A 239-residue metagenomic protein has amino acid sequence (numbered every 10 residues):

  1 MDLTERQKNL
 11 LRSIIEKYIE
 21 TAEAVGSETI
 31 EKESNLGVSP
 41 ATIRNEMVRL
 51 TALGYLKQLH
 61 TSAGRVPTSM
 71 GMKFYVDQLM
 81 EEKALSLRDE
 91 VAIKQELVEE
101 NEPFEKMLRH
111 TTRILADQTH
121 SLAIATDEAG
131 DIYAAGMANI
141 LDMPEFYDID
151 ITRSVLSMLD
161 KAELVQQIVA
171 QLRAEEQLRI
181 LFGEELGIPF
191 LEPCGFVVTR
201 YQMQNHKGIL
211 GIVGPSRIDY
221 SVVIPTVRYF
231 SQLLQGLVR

Functional and structural regions predicted by a protein language model:
M1-R12: Short alpha-helical segments that sit at the start of domains
D2-L3, V38, P67, L85: Alpha-helical hairpin
L3, E23, P144: Residue-level marker of regulatory loop/turn positions in helix-turn-helix DNA-binding domains and in histidine
L10, T68, I212: Conserved RecA-like P-loop NTPase ATPase core
S13-E20, A24-Q78: N-terminal helix-turn-helix
K73, M80-R239: Intrinsically disordered, acidic Ser/Thr/Pro-rich low-complexity regulatory segments
